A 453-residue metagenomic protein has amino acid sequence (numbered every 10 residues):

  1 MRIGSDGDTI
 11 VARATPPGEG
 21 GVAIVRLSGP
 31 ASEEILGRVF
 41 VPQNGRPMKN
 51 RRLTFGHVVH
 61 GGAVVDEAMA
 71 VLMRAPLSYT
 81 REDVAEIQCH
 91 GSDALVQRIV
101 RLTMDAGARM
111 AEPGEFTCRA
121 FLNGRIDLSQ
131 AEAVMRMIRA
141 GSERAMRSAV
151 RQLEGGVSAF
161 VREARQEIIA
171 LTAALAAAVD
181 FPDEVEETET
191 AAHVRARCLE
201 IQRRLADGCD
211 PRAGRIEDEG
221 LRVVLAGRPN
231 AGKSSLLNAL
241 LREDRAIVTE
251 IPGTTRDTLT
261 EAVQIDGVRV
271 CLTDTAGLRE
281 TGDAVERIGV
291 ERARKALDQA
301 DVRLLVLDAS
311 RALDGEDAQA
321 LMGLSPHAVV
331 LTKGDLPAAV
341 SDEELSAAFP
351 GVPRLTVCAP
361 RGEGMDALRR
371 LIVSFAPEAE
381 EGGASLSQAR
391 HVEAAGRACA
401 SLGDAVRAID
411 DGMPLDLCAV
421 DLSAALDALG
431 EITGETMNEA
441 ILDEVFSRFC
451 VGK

Functional and structural regions predicted by a protein language model:
M1-R147, R151, G155, S325-A328: A glycine-rich (often HGG/GG-containing) alpha/beta subdomain
R2-P17, G56, E143-I265, T281-D283 (+2 more regions): C-terminal-of-GTPase-core extension/linker across diverse P-loop GTPases
G18, P30-A31, R74-S78, S92-A94 (+5 more regions): Conserved nucleotide-binding/hydrolysis micro-motifs of P-loop NTPases
F55-D66, A70-R74, G253-T281, L297-V302: Switch I (G2) and immediately adjacent beta-strands of P-loop GTPase domains
R109, R269-C271, P353: Conserved beta-strand segments of alpha/beta enzyme cores
G124, N230, D274: Conserved G/P- and acidic residue-centered "switch" motifs that form tight phosphate/ATP-binding loops in soluble
L272, V306, V330-K333: Generic enzyme active-site microenvironment
E286-S310: Inter-motif core of Ras-like GTPase G domains
